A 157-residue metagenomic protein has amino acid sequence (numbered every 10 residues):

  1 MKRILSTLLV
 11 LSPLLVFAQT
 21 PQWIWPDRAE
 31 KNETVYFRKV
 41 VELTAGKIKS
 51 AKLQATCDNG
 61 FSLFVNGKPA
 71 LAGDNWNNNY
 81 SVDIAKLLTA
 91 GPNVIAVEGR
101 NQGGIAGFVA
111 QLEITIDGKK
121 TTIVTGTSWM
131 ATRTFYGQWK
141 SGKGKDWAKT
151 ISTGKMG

Functional and structural regions predicted by a protein language model:
M1-Q19: Bacterial Sec-dependent N-terminal signal peptides
Q19-A29, V94-G157: An acidic-aromatic loop/edge-strand motif
W25-V35, A70-N77: Extracellular beta-rich ligand/substrate-recognition surface
K31-L43, N79-D83: Short beta-strands within extracellular/lumenal beta-sheet-rich domains
E33, E42-G46, P92-V94, K119: Carbohydrate-interacting regions of secretory-pathway proteins
V41, K47-L63, I95-V97, W147: Aromatic-lined ligand-binding clefts that engage carbohydrates, nucleic acids, or primary amines
T56, S62-Q111: Beta-strand-rich ligand-recognition modules
